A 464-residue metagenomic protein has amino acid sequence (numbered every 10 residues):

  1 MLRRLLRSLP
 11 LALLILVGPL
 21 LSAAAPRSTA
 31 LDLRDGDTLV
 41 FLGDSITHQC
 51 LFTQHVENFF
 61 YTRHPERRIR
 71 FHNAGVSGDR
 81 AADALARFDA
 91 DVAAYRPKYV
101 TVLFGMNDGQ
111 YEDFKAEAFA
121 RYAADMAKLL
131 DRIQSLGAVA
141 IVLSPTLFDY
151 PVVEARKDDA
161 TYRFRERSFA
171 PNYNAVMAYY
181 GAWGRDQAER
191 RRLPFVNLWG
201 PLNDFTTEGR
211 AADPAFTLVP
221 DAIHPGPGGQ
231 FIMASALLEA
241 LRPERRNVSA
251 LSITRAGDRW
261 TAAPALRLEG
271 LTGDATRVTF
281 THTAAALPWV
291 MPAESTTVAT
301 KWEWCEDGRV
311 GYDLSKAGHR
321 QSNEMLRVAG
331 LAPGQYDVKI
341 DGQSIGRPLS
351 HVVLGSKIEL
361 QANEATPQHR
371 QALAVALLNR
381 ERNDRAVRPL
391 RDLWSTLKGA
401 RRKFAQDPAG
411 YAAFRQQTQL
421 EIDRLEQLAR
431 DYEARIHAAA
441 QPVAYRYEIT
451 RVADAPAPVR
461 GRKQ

Functional and structural regions predicted by a protein language model:
S8-P19: Bacterial N-terminal signal peptides
S22-S77, R87-R96, V100, M233 (+2 more regions): Serine-esterase "nucleophile elbow" of acetyl-processing enzymes
R34, R190, F205, D213-Q464: Conserved catalytic region of serine esterases and O-acyltransferases that act on ester linkages in lipids
S45-H48, V76-A81, M106-Q110, T146-Y150 (+2 more regions): Solvent-exposed loop/turn segments at secondary-structure junctions within structured extracellular/periplasmic domains
F52-Q54, F59-T62, R67, A82-R121 (+2 more regions): Oxyanion-hole/transition-state-stabilizing segment in secreted/luminal serine hydrolases and related acyltransferases
E66, D79, F104-A127, V139 (+4 more regions): Serine-dependent acyl-ester chemistry module
Q134-V139, L193: A short helix->loop->beta-strand "cap" motif at the edges of active sites that frequently abuts
V152-L198, S315-V328: Substrate-gating cap/lid alpha-helix
